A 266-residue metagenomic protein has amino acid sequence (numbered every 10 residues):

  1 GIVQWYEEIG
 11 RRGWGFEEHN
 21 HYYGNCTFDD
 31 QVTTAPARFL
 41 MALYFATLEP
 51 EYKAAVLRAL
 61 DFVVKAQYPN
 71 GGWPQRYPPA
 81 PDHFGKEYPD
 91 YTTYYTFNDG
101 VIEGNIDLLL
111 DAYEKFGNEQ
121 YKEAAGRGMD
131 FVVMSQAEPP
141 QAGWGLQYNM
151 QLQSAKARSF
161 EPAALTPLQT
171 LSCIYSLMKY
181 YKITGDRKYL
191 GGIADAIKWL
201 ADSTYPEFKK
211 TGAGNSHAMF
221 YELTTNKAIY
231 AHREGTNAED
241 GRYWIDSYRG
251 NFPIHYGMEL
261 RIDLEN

Functional and structural regions predicted by a protein language model:
G1-G13, A66-Y77, Q136-G145, F208-G212: Helix-terminus loop motifs that line ligand-binding clefts
W5-T34, F39-A46, P81-F116, M150-R187 (+1 more regions): Aromatic (Trp/Tyr) and acidic
E8, K65-A66, P78-P81, G85-K86 (+5 more regions): Charge-rich, low-complexity amphipathic helices in intrinsically disordered tails/linkers adjacent to domains
A37, L48, K53, Q67 (+6 more regions): Functionally constrained cores in energy, signaling, and assembly domains
Y44-L57, Y113-G126, Y181-A194: Structural helix-adjacent loops and short alpha-helical linkers that scaffold large soluble proteins
A55-G72, A124-Q141, G192-F208: Long, well-ordered core segments of solenoidal/helical folds
A59-L60, P78, A124, G128-M129 (+3 more regions): Alpha-helical scaffold repeats of the Armadillo/HEAT/TPR superfamily
